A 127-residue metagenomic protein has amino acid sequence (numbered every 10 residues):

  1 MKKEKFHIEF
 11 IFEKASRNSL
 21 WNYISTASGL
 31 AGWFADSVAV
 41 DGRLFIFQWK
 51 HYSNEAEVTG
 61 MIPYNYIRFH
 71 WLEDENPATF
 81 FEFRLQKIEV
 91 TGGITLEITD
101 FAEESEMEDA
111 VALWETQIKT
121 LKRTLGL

Functional and structural regions predicted by a protein language model:
M1-S37: Hydrophobic ligand-binding cavity/cleft-lining segments
K3-E9, L44, S53, Y66 (+2 more regions): Intrinsic-disorder/low-complexity, polar/charged segments enriched in Ser/Thr/Lys/Arg/Asp/Glu/Gln
F10, A56-T59, F80-K87: Hydrophobic/aromatic beta-strand elements that line small-molecule binding cavities or substrate pockets in beta-rich
S16-R17, T59-Y64, L85-I94: A short, structured loop/turn motif at beta-sheet edges
S19-W21, L30, F45, V58 (+4 more regions): Hydrophobic pocket/interface hotspot
S28-E75: Glycine-rich portal/gate segments that line the openings of hydrophobic small-molecule binding cavities
H70-Q117, L121-R123: Beta-strand/loop substructures that line and gate deep hydrophobic ligand-binding cavities in soluble
G126-L127: Flexible helix-coil linker/hinge segments at domain or subdomain boundaries
